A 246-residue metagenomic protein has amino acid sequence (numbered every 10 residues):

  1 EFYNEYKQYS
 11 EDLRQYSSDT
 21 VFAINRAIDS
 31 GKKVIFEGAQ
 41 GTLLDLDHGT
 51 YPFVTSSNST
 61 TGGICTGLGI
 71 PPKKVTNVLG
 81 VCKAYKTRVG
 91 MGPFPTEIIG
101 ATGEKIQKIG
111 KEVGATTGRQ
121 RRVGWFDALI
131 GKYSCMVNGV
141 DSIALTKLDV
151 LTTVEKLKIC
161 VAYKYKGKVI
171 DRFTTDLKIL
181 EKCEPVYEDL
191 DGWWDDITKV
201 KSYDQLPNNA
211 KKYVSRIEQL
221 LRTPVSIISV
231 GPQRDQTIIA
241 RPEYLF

Functional and structural regions predicted by a protein language model:
E1-F246: Non-transmembrane, aqueous-exposed alpha-helical and coiled segments at domain scale
